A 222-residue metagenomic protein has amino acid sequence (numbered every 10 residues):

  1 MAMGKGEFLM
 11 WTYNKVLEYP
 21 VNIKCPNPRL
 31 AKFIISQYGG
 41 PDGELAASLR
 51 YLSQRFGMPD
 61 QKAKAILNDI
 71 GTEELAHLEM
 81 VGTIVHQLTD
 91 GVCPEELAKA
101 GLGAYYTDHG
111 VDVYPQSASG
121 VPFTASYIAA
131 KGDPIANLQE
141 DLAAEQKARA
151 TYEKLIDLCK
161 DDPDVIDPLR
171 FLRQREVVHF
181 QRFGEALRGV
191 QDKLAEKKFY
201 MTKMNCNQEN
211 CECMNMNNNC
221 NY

Functional and structural regions predicted by a protein language model:
G4-Y222: Non-heme di-metal
